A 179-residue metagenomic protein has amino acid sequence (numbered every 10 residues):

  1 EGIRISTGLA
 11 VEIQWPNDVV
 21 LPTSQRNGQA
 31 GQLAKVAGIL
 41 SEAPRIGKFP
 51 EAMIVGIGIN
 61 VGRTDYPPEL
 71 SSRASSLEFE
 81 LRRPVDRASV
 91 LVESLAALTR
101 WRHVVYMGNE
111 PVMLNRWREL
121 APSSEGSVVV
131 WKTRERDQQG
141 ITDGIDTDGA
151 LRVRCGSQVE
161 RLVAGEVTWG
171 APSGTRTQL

Functional and structural regions predicted by a protein language model:
E1-L179: Catalytic beta-strand/loop module used to bind and position nucleotide/cofactor moieties in cofactor-attachment
